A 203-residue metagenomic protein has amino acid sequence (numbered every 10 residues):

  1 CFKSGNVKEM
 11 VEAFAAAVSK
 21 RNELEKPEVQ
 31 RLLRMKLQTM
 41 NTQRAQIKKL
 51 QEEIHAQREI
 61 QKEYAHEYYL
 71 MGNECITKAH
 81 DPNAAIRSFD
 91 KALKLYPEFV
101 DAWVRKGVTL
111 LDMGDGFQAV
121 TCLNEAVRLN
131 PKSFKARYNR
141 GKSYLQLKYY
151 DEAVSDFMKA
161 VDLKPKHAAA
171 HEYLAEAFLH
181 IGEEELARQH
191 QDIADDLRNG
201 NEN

Functional and structural regions predicted by a protein language model:
F2, I76-T77, V104, L111 (+3 more regions): Position-specific recognition of the canonical hydrophobic site in helix A of tetratricopeptide repeat
A17, A168, E172-N201: TPR/TPR-like (Sel1-like) alpha-helical repeat modules
K20, L95, L129, L163 (+1 more regions): Structural marker of alpha-solenoid helical repeat scaffolds
K48-E67: TPR-adjacent "capping" and linker segments in tetratricopeptide-repeat scaffold/adaptor proteins
A65-H66, V100-D101, F134-K135, A168-A169: Helix-start (N-cap) detector for alpha-helical repeat units in TPR-like alpha-solenoids, especially tetratricopeptide
T77-K91, D112-E125, L147-K159, I181-I193: Structural signature of tandem alpha-helical TPR/SEL1-like repeats, specifically the intra-repeat loop/turn
